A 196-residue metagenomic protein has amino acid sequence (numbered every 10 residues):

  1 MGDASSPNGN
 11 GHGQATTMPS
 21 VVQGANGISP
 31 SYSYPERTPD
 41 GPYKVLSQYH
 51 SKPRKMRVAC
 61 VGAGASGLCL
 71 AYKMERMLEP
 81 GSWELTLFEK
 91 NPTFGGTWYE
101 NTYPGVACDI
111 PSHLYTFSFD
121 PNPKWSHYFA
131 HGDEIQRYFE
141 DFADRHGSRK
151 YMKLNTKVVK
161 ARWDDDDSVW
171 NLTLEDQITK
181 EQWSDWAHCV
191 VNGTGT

Functional and structural regions predicted by a protein language model:
M1-V58, R76-W83, E181-S184: Extreme N-terminal leader/targeting segments of oxidoreductases
T38, K90-D141: Glycine-rich active-site loop/strand segments that organize a redox cofactor
R54-M56, G81-E84, F94, H113 (+2 more regions): Core residues of folded domains in eukaryotic genome-function proteins
A63-L68: Glycine-rich Rossmann-fold phosphate-binding loop(s) that bind the pyrophosphate of adenine dinucleotide cofactors
W125-T196: Feature captures the FAD/FMN-dependent oxidoreductase FAD-binding
